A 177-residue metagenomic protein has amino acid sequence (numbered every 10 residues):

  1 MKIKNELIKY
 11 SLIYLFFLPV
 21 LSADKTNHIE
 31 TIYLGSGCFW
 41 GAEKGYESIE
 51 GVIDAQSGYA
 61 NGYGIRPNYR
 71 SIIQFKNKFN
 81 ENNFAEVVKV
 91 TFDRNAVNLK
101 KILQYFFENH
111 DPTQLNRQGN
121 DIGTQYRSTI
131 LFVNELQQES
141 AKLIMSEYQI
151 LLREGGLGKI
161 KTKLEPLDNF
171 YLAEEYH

Functional and structural regions predicted by a protein language model:
K2-S11: Bacterial N-terminal signal peptides that target proteins for export
Y10-P19: Bacterial N-terminal signal peptides
S22-Y176: Flexible coil/turn and secondary-structure edge motifs
